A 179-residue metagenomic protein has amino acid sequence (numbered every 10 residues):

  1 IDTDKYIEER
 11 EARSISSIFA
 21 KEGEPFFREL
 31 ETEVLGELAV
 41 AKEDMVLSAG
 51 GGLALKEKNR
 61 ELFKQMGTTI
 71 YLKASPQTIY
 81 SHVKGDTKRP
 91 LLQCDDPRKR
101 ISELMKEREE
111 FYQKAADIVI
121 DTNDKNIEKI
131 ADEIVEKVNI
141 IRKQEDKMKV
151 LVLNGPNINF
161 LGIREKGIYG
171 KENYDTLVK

Functional and structural regions predicted by a protein language model:
D2-G52, E57-K64, R89: ATP-dependent small-molecule kinase phosphotransfer cores that center on conserved nucleotide phosphate-binding segments
S17, M66-E110: A glycine- and Lys/Arg-enriched "phosphate-lid" helix/loop adjacent to the NTP-binding pocket of small-molecule kinases
K42, M66-G67, A115-A116: Short, well-ordered alpha-helix to beta-strand connector turns
G50-L53, S75-Q77, K125, P156-I158: Short glycine-rich anion-binding loops that position phosphate/pyrophosphate groups of nucleotides and phosphorylated
K106-K147: NTP-dependent small-molecule kinase module
L161-D175: Glycine- and acidic-residue-enriched helix-capping/strand-helix junction motifs
